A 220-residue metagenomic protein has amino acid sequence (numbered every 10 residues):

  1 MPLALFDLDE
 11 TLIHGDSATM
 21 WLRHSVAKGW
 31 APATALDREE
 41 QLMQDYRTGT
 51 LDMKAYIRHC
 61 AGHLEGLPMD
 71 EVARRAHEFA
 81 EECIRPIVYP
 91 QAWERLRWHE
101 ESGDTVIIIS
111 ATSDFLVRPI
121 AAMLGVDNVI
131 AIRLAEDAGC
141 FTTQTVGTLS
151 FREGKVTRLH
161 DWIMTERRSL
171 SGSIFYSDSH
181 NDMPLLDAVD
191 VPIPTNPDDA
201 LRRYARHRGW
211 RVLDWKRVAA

Functional and structural regions predicted by a protein language model:
M1, R74, E81-A220: C-terminal cap/substrate-recognition subdomain and adjoining C-terminal extension of metal-dependent phosphatase-like
M1-L51: Active-site neighborhood of HAD-like aspartate-dependent phosphohydrolases
G15-H24, M69, I132, T142 (+1 more regions): Active-site phosphate-binding/coordination module
A18-T19, I57, V156: A general structural signal for well-ordered alpha-helical segments in protein cores
L22-R23, A61, D190: Amphipathic alpha-helical segments within well-ordered protein domains
M43, R47-M69, N128, R133: Short, compositionally biased "basic patch" segments
